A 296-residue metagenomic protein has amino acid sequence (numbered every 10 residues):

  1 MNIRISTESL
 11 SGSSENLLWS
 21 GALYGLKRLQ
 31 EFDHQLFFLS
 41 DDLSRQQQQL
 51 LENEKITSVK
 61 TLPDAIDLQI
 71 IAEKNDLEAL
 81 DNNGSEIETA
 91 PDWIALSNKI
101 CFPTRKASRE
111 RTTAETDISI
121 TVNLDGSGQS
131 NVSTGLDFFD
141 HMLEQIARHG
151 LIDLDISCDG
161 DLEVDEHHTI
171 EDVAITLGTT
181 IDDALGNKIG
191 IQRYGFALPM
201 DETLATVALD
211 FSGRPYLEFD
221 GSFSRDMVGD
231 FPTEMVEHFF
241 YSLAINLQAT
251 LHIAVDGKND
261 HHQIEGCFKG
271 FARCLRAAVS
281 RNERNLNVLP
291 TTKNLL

Functional and structural regions predicted by a protein language model:
M1-T7, G12, T57-R105, E110: Asp-based, Mg2+/Mn2+-dependent phosphohydrolase catalytic module
S11-Q35: Short, acidic loop-to-helix structural element flanking the phosphoryl-transfer center in phosphate-processing enzymes
L23-K27, Q48, S97: Short amphipathic alpha-helical segments and helix-helix/interface helices
R28-F32, L50, S242: Alpha-helical scaffold elements within enzyme catalytic domains, especially in hydrolases
E31-Q35, I56, Q248: Short phosphate-binding/catalytic loops that engage adenosine nucleotides
Q35-D41: Short internal beta-strands
L43-Q49: Short, charged/polar "capping" segments at the starts of alpha-helices and the immediately preceding loops
F102-L296: N-terminal intrinsically disordered, cationic/polar leader segments that include organellar targeting peptides
